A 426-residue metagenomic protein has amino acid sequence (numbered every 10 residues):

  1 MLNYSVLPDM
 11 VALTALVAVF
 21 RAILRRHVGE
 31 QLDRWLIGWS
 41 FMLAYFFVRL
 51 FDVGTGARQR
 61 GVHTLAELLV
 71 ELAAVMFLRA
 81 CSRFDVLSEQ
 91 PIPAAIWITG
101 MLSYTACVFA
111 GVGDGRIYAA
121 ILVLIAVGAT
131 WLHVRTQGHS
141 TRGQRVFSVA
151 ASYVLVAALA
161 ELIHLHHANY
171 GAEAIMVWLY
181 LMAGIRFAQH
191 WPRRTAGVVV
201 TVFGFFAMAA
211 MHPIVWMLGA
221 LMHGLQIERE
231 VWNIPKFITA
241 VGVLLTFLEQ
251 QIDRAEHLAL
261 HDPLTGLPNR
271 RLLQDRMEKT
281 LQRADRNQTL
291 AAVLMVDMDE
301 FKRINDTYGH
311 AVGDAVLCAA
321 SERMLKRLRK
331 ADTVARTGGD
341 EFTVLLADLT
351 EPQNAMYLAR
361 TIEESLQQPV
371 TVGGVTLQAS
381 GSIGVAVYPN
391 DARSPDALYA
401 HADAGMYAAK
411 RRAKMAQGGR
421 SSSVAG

Functional and structural regions predicted by a protein language model:
Y4-S82, E89-V112, I117-G128, V149-E161 (+1 more regions): Hydrophobic alpha-helical transmembrane segments of multi-pass membrane proteins
V127-H139, A157-I163, V177-A196: Alpha-helical transmembrane segments in multipass membrane proteins, preferentially the mid-helix core
R194-T195, V199-T201, A207-L264, R271-L281 (+1 more regions): Signal-transducing coiled-coil linker helices
E256-D275, V296-H310, A315-C318: Conserved nucleotide-binding and Mg2+-coordinating catalytic segments in signaling enzymes
K279, M298, V312-T333, E341 (+2 more regions): Active-site-proximal alpha-helical element of nucleotidyl cyclase-like catalytic domains and analogous helices
D306, L346-T350, Y388-P389: Residue-level recognition of strand-loop junctions within catalytic nucleotide-signaling folds
T333-R336, L377: A short pre-motif secondary-structure segment
M356-A359, E363, G373, V387-G426: Catalytic-core segments of nucleotide cyclases and related cyclic-nucleotide turnover enzymes
